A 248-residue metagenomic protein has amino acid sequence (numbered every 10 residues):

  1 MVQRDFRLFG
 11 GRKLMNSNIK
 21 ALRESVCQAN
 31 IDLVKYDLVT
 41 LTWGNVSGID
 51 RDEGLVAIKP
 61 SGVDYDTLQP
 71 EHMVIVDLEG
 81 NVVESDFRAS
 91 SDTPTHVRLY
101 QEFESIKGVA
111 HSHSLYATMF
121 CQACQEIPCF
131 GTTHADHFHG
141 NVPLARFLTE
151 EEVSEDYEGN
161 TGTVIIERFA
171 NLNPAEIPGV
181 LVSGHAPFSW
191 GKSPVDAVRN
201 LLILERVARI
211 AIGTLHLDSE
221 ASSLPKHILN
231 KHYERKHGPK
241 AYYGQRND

Functional and structural regions predicted by a protein language model:
M1-L14: N-terminal amphipathic/basic-hydrophobic helices that include classical n-h-c signal peptides and signal-anchor
G11-D248: Glycine-rich flexible loops
